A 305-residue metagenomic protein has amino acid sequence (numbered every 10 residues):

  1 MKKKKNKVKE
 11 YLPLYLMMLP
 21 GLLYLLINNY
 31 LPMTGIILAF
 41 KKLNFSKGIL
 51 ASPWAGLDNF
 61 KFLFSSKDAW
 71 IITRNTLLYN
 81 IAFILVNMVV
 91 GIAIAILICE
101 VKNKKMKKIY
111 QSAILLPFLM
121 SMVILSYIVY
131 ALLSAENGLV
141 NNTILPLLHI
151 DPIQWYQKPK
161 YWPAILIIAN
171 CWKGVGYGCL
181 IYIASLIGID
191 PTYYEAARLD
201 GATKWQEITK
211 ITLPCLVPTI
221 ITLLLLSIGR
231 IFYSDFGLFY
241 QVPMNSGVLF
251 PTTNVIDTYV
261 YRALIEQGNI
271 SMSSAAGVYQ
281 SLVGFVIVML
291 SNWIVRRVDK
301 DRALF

Functional and structural regions predicted by a protein language model:
M1-K2: N-terminal Lys/Arg-rich, disordered targeting/topogenic segments
N6-F305: A structural signal for multi-pass alpha-helical bundles of membrane permease subunits that mediate small-molecule
